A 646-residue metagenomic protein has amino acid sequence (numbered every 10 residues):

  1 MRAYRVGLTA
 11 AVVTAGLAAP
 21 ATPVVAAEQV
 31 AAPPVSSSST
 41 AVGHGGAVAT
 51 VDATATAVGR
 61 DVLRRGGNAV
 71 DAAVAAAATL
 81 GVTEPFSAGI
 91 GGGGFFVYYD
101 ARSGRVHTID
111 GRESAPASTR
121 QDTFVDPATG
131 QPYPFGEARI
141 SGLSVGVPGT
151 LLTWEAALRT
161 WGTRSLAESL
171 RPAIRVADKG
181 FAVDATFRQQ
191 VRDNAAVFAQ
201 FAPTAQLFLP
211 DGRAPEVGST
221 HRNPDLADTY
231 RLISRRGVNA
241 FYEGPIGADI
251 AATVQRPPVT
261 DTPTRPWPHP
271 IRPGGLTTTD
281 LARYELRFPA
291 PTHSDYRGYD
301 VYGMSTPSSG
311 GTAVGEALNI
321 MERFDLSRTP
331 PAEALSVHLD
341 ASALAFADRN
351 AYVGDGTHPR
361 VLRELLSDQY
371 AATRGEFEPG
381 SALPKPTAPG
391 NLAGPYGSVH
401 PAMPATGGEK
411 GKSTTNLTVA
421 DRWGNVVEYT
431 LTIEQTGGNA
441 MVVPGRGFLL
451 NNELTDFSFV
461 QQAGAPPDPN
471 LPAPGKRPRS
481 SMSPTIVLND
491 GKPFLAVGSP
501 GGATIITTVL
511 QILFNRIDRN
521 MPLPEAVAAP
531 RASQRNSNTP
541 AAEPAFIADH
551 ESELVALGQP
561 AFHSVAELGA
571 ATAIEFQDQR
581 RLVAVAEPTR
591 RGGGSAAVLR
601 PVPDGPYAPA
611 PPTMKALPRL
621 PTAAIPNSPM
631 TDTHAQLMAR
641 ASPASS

Functional and structural regions predicted by a protein language model:
M1-E28, W154: Secretory targeting and sorting signals
A26-A27, G298, P609-S646: Composition-driven, intrinsically disordered low-complexity tracts enriched in small residues
E28-A57, D61, A69-R236, F241-E243 (+2 more regions): Noncatalytic scaffold domains of N-terminal-nucleophile
V62-L63, L152-T160, R235-E243, A248 (+2 more regions): Alpha-helical support elements that line or immediately flank enzyme active sites and cofactor-binding pockets
V82-F86, G92-T108, T260-P268, R272-T277 (+3 more regions): Active-site rim segments in enzyme catalytic domains, especially the processed small/beta chain of N-terminal
G274, S327-T432, R446, V565: Internal maturation/activation junctions in enzymes
T292-S294, Y299-A371, P603-M614, P618: Internal alpha/beta scaffold segment
D355, W423, G475-R477, V509 (+1 more regions): Extended C-terminal subregions enriched in glycine
